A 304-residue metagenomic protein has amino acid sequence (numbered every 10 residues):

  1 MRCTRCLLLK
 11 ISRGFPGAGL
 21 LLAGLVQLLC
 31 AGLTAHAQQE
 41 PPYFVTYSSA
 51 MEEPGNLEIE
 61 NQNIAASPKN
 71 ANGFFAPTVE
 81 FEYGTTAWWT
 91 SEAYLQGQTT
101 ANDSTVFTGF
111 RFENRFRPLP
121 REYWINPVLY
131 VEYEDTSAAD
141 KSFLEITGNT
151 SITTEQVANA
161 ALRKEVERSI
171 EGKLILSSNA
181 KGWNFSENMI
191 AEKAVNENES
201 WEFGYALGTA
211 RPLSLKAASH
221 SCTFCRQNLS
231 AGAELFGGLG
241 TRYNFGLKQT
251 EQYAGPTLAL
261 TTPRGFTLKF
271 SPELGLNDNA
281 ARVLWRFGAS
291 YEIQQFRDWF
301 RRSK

Functional and structural regions predicted by a protein language model:
M1-G17: N-terminal secretory signal peptides that target proteins for export/translocation
T4-L7, A31, T223: Secreted/luminal cysteine- and crosslink-motif detector
P16-G32: Bacterial N-terminal signal peptides
A37-K304: Transmembrane beta-barrel domains of Gram-negative outer membranes and organellar outer membranes
